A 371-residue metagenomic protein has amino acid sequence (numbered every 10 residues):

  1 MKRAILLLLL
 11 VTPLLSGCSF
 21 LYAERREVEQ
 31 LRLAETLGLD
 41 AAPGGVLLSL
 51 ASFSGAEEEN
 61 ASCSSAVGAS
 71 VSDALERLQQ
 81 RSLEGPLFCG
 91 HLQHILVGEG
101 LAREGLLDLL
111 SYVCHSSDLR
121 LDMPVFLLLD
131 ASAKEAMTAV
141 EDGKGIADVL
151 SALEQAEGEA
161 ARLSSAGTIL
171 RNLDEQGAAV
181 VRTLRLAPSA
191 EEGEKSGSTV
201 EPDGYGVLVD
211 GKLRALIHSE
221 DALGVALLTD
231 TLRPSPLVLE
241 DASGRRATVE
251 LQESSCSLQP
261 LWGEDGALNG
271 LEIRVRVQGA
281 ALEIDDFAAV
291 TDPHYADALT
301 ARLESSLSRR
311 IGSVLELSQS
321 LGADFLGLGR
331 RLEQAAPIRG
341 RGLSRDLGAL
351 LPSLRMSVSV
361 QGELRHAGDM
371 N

Functional and structural regions predicted by a protein language model:
K2-N371: Membrane-proximal alpha-helical signals and transmembrane carboxylates
